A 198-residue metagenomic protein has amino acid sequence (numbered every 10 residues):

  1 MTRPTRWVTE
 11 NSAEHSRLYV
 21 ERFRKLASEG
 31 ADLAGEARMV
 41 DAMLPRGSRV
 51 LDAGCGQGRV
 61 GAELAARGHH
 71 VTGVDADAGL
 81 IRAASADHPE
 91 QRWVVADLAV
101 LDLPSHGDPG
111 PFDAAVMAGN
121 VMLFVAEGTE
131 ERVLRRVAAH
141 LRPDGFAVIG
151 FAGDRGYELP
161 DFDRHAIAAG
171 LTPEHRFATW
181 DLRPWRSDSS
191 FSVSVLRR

Functional and structural regions predicted by a protein language model:
M1-R46: Conserved class I S-adenosyl-L-methionine
G47-G56: Conserved class I S-adenosyl-L-methionine
Q57-D102: Class I SAM-dependent methyltransferase SAM/SAH-binding core
L103-A114: A short acidic, Gly/Pro-enriched loop at the edge of an enzyme's catalytic core that lines a small-molecule cofactor
D113-G128: A short SAM/SAH-binding and catalytic strip from SAM-dependent methyltransferases
E131-P143: A short glycine-rich, Lys/Arg-flanked "PGG" loop and its adjoining helix->strand segment in the class I
D144-F151: Conserved beta-strand signature within the Rossmann-like core of class I S-adenosyl-L-methionine
L171-R198: Class I S-adenosyl-L-methionine
